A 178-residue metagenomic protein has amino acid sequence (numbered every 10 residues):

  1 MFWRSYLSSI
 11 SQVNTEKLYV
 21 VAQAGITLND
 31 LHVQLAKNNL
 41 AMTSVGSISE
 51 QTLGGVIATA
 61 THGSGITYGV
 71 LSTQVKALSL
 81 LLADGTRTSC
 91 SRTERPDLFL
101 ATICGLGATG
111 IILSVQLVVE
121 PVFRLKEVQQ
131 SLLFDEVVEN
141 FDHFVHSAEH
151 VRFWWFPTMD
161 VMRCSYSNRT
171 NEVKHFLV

Functional and structural regions predicted by a protein language model:
M1-E50, A60-G65, F153: Glycine-rich N-terminal segment of FAD-binding domains in flavoprotein oxidoreductases, spanning the beta-loop-helix
A58, K76-V178: C-terminal substrate-binding/cap subdomain adjacent to the FAD-binding core in PCMH-type and related FAD-linked
G69-S72: Short loop/turn motifs at secondary-structure junctions and domain boundaries
